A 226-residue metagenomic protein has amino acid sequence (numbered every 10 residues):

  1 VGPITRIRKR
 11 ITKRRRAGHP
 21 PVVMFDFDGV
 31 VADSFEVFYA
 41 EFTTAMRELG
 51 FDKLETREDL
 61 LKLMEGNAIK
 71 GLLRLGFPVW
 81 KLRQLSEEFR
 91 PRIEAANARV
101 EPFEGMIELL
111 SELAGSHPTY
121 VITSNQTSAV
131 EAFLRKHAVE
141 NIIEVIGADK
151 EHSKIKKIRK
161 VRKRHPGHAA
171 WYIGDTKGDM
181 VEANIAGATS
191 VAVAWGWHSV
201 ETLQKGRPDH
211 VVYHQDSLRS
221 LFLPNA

Functional and structural regions predicted by a protein language model:
V1-F25, A169: Non-catalytic pre-domain segments flanking phosphatase-related domains
R16-E104, G115: N-terminal helical cap/lid subdomain that shapes the substrate entry/recognition surface in HAD-like hydrolases
A17-G18, A114-H117, K163-A169, N225: Glycine-rich phosphate-binding loop signature in dinucleotide/nucleotide-binding domains
V22, I155-M180: Conserved Lys-Pro-Asp/Glu-containing loop-to-beta segment of HAD-superfamily phosphomonoesterases, centered on
D59-L60, E140-K154: A short, structured active-site edge motif that brings together acidic residues
E94-V121, T127-E131, K156: Short, acidic loop-to-helix structural element flanking the phosphoryl-transfer center in phosphate-processing enzymes
I107-G115, R162, M180-N184: Surface-exposed amphipathic alpha-helices with a cationic face
Y172-Y213: Acidic, Mg2+-coordinating phosphoryl-transfer loop and its flanking beta/alpha structural elements, shared across
